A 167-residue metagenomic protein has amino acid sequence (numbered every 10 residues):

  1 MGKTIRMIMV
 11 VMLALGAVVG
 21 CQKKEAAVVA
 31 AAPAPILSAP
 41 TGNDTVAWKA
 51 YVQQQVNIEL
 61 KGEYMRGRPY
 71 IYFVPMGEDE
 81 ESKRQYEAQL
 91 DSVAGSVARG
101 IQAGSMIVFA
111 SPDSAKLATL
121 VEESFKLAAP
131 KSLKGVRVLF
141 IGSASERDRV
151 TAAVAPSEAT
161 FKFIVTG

Functional and structural regions predicted by a protein language model:
M1-M9: Bacterial N-terminal signal peptides that target proteins for export
A17-G20: C-terminal motif of bacterial Sec signal peptides marking the signal peptidase cleavage site
Q22-D91: N-terminal, charge-rich interaction modules
G42, V46, A115, I141-A144: Soluble non-cytosolic domains of exported or imported proteins
G67, Q102-G104, L133-G135, S145 (+1 more regions): Extracytoplasmic
Y72-L133: Mature extracytoplasmic domains of secretory-pathway proteins
R137, I141-G167: C-terminal partner/receptor-binding element of secreted or periplasmic proteins
